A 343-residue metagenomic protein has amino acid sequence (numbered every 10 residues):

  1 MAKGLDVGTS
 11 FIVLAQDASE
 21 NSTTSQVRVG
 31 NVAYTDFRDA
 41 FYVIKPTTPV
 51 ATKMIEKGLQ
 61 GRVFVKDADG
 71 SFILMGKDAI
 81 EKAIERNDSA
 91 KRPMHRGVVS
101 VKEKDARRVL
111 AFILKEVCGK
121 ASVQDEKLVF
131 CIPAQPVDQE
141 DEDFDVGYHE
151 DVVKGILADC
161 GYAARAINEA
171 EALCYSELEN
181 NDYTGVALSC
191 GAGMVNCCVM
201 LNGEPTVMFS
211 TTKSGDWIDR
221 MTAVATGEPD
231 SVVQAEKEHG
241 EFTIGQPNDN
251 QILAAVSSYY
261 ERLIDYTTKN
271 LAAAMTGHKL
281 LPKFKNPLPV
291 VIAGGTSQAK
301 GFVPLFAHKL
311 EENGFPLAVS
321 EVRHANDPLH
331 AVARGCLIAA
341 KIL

Functional and structural regions predicted by a protein language model:
M1-A187, L201-T211, G215, R220-V290 (+2 more regions): Nucleotide/phosphate-binding catalytic cleft detector across ATP-hydrolyzing and phosphate-transferring enzymes
G8, G191-M194: Short flexible coil/turn linkers enriched for glycine and charged/polar residues that connect secondary-structure
N196-C198: A structural feature that tracks compact, well-ordered secondary-structure segments with a strong bias toward
